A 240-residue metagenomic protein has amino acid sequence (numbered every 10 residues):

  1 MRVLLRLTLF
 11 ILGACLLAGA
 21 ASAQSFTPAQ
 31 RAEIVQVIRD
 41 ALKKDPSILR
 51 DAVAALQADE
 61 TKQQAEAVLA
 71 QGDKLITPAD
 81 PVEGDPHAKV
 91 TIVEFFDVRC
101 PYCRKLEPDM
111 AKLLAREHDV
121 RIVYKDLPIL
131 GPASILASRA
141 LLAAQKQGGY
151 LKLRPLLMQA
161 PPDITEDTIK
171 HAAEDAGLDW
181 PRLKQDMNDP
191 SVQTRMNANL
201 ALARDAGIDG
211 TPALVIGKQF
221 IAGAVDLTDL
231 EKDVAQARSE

Functional and structural regions predicted by a protein language model:
R2-V3, G13, G19-Q71: N-terminal targeting signals for export/organelle localization
L4, Q24-V35, H171-E240: C-terminal cap of thioredoxin/glutaredoxin-like
I34, I38, D45, L49-A52 (+10 more regions): Stable alpha-helical elements in mature extracytoplasmic
A58-D59, A160-D163, D175, P190-Q193: A short structural micro-motif
D73-V90, L114-A115: A short beta-strand-turn-helix
V93, V98, R104-D179, K184 (+2 more regions): Structural alpha/beta surface segment adjacent to cysteine/selenocysteine redox centers across thiol/disulfide enzymes
Y102, P132-A133, R195, A222: Secondary-structure boundary/capping motif
